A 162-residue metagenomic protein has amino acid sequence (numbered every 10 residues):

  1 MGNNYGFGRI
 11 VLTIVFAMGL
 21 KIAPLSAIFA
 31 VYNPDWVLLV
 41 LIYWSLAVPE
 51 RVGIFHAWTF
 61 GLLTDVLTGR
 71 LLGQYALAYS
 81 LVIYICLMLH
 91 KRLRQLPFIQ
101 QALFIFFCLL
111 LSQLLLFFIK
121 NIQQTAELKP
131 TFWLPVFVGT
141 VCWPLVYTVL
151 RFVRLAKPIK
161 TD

Functional and structural regions predicted by a protein language model:
M1-D162: Terminal, non-globular segments
